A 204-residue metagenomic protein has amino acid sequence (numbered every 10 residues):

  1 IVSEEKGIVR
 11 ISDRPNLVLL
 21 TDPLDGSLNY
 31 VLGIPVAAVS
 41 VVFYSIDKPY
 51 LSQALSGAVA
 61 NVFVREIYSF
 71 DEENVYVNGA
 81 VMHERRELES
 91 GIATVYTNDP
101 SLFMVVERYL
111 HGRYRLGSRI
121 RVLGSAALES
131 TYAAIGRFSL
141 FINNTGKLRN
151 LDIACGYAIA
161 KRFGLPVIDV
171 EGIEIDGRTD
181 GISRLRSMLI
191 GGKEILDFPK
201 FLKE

Functional and structural regions predicted by a protein language model:
I1, N61, F70, A133 (+1 more regions): Residue-level signal for inorganic ion chemistry
I1-L19: N-terminal assembly/interaction segments in proteins that build large macromolecular machines
V2-E5, T21-D22, A60, N144: Short His-Asn-centered micro-motif
E4, D22-D25, S139, D152: Acidic active-site catalytic centers that drive phospho-/nucleotidyl reactions and related ester hydrolyses
D13-E72: DPxDG-like acidic metal-binding loop motif
V77-N78: Structural motif
R85-E204: An extended, acidic
